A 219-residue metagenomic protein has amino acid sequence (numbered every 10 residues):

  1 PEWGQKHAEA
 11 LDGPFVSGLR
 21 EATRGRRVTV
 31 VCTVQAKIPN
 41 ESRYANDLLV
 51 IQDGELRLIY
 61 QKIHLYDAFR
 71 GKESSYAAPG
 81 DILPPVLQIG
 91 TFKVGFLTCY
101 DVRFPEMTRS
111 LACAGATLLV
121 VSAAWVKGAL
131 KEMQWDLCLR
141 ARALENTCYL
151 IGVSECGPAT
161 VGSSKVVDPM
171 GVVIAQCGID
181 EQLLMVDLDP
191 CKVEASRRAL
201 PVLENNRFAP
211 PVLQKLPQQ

Functional and structural regions predicted by a protein language model:
P1, L49, Y60-Y66, K165 (+1 more regions): Short beta->alpha transition motifs characteristic of CBS
P1-D12, N40-Y44: Metal-dependent catalytic neighborhoods of phosphoester/phosphodiester hydrolases
A8-V31, V102-L184: CN hydrolase (nitrilase-like) catalytic-core segments centered on the catalytic cysteine and neighboring Lys/Glu
E21, I38-A114, S122, K127-L137 (+2 more regions): Active-site catalytic loop in hydrolytic enzyme cores
C32-I38: Short beta-strand-to-loop element that shapes/binds the nucleotide-sugar donor at the catalytic cleft/hinge
V50-Q52, V167-D168, V186-D187: Short beta-strand-to-turn element immediately C-terminal to the catalytic PLP-Schiff-base lysine in fold type I
E55-L58, V172-I174, E194-A195: Short helix-loop capping/hinge motifs at secondary-structure junctions, enriched in acidic/polar residues
E194-Q219: A short C-terminal boundary segment appended to hydrolase-like catalytic domains
